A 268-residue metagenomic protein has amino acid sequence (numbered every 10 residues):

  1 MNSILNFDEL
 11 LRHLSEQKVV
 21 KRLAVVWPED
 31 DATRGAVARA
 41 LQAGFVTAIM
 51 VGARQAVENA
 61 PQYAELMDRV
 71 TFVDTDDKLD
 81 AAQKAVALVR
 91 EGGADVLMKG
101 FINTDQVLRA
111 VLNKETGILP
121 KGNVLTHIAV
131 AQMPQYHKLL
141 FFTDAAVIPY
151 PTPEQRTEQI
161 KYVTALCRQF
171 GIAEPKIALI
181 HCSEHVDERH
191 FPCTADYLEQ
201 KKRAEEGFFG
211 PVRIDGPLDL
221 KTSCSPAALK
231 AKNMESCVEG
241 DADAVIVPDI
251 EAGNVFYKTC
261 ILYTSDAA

Functional and structural regions predicted by a protein language model:
M1-R12: Positively charged, low-complexity intrinsically disordered leader regions
V19-T33, A146-T157: Short, glycine-rich nucleotide/cofactor-binding loops
D31-A43: Histidine-anchored nucleotide/phosphate-binding helix
A40, Y136-P149, I180-S183: Acidic/polar active-site rim loop that often engages polyanionic ligands
T47-R54: Short internal beta-strands
M50, Y150-G216: Glycine-rich phosphate/diphosphate-binding loop of Rossmann-like nucleotide-binding domains
V73-L139: N-terminal glycine-rich phosphate/adenylate-binding segment common to multiple enzyme folds
Y263-A268: Conserved small/polar residues in nucleotide/adenosyl-binding loops
